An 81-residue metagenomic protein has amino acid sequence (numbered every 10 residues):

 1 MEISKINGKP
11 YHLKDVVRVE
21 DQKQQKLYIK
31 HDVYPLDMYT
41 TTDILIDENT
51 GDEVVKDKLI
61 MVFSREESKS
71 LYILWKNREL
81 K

Functional and structural regions predicted by a protein language model:
E2, D52-E53, L80-K81: Low-complexity, flexible helical/coil segments
E2-L36: N-terminal acidic leader/helix
V19, Y34, T40-T42, R78-K81: Positively charged, low-complexity terminal tracts and the immediately adjacent first secondary-structure elements
I29-E66, S70: Acidic, low-complexity, intrinsically disordered interaction modules
E66-K81: Low-complexity intrinsically disordered segments
